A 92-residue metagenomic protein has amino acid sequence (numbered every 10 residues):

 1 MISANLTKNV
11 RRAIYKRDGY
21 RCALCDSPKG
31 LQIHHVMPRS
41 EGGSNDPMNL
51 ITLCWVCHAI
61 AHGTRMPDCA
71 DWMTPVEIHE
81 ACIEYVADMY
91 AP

Functional and structural regions predicted by a protein language model:
I2-A4, S40-T52, A59-P92: Polybasic, low-complexity binding patches
N5-Q32, C54-V56: Short cysteine-rich loop/turn motifs with clustered Cys
G30-S40: Short recognition patches in nucleic-acid-associated and regulatory proteins
